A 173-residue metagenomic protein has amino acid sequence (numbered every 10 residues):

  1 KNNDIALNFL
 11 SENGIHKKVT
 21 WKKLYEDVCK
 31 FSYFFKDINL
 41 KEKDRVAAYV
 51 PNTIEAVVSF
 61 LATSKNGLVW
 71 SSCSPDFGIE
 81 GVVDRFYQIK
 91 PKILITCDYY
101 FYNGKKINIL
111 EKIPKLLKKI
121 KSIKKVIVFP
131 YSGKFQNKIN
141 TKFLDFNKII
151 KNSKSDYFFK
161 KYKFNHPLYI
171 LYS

Functional and structural regions predicted by a protein language model:
K1-N8, E26-K30, R45, E55: AMP-binding/adenylate-forming domain of the ANL superfamily
K1-T20, K134-N137: AMP-dependent adenylate-forming
N3-I5, I127-V128, I139-Y172: Conserved pre-ATP/AMP-binding loop-to-beta segment of ANL
N8-L10, Y49, I95, F129 (+1 more regions): Short hydrophobic segments within beta-strands
G14-V28, K160-K163: Short acidic-aromatic active-site loops that bind/stabilize oxyanions
V19, F34-V83: Conserved AMP-binding/adenylate-forming
K65-N147: Structural core segment of the AMP-binding/adenylate-forming
